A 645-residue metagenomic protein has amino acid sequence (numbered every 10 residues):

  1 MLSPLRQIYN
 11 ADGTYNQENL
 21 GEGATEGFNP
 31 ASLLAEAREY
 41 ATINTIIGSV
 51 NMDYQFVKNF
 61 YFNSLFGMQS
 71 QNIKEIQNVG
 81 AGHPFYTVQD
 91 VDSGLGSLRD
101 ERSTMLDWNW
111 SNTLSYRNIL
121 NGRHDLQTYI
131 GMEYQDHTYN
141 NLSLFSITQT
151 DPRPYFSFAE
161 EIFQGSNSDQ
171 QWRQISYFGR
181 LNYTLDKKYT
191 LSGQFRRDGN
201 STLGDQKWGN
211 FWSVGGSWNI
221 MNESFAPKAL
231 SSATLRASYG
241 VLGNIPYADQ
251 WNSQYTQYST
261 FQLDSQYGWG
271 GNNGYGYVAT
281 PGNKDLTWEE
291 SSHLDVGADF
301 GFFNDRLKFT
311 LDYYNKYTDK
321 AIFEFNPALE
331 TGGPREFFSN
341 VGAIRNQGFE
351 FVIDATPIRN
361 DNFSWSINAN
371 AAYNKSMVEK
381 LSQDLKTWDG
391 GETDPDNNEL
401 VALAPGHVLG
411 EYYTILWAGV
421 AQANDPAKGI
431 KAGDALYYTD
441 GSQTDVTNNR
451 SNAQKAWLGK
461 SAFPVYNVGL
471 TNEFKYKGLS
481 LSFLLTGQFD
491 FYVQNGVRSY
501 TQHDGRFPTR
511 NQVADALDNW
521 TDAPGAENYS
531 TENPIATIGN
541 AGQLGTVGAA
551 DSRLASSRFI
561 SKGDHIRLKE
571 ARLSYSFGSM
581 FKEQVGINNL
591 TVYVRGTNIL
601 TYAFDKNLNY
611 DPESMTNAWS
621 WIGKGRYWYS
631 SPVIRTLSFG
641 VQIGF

Functional and structural regions predicted by a protein language model:
M1, I8-N19, T25, S32-E39 (+5 more regions): Residues embedded in well-ordered regular secondary structure
L2, Y9-D12, L20-V79, D90-A404 (+1 more regions): Extracellular/periplasmic, surface-exposed regions of secreted and cell-surface proteins
N63, G82, S482-L484: A structural signal for short, well-ordered beta-strand segments and their strand-loop junctions that often border
F85-T87, N200, Q488-T591, G596: Extracytoplasmic gating/loop element in the C-terminal half of outer-membrane beta-barrel translocons and assembly
Y129, N140, P246, Y413 (+2 more regions): Short helix/loop capping segments that flank catalytic or ligand/cofactor-binding pockets
S339, T356-A462, V493, Q502 (+2 more regions): Conserved small-residue
A453-Q454, N467, L479, D551-R558: Short, flexible active-site loops
G459-G496: Glycine-rich, aromatic-lined ligand/substrate-binding cores of catalytic and carbohydrate-binding domains
